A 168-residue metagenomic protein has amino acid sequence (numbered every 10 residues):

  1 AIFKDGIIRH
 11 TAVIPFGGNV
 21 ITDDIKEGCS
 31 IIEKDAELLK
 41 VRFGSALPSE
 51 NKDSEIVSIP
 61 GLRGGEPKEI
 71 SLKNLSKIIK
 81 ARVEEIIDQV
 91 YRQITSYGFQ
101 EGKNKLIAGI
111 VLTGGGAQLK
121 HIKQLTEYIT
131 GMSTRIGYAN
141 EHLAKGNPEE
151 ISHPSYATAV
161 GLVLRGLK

Functional and structural regions predicted by a protein language model:
A1-K168: Helical "lid/coupling" subdomains associated with nucleotide-phosphate turnover
